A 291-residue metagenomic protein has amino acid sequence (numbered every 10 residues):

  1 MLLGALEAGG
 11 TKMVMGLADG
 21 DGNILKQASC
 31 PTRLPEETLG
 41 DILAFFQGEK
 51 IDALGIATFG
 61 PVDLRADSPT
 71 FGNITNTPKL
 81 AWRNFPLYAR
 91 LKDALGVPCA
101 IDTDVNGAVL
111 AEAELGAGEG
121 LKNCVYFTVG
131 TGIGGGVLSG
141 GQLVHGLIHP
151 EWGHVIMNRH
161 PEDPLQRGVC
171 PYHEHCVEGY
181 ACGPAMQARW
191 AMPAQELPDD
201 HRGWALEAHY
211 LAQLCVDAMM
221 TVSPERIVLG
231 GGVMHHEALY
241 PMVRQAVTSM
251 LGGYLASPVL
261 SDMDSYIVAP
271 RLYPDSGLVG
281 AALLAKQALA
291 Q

Functional and structural regions predicted by a protein language model:
M1-L54, V62-T70, A89-V97, A111-L121 (+1 more regions): ATP-binding/phosphotransfer module of carbohydrate and carboxylate kinases, centering on a glycine-rich
T11-K12, G107, T131-G134: Conserved A3 ("GATE") glycine/threonine-rich loop of ANL adenylate-forming enzymes
F59: Conserved NAD(P)H cofactor-binding loop of Rossmann-fold oxidoreductase domains
S68-R83: A charged helix-plus-loop insertion that forms the helical arch/lid used to bind and gate nucleic-acid substrates
P86: A conserved beta-strand->loop->alpha-helix hinge within the catalytic CA
C99-T103: General beta-strand structural signal in soluble alpha/beta enzymes
E119-E178: Glycine-rich phosphate-binding loop of actin/hexokinase-like ATP-binding domains
